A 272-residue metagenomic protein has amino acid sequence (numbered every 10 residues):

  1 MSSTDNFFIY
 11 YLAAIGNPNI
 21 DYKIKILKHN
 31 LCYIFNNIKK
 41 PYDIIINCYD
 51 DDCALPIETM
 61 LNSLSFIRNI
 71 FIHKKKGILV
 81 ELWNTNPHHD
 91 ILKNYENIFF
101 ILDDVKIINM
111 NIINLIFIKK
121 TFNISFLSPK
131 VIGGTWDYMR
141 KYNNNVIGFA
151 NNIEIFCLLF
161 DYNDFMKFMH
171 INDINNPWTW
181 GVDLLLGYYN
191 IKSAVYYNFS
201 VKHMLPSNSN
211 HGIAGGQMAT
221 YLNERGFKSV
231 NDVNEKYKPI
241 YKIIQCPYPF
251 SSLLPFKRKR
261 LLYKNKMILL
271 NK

Functional and structural regions predicted by a protein language model:
M1-T59: N-proximal low-complexity "stem/linker" segments adjacent to membrane-targeting elements
F7-N30, N176-K272: C-terminal catalytic/acceptor-binding lobe
I46-E96: Active-site-proximal specificity loops/subdomain of glycosyltransferases
C48-C53, V105, K130-T135, F199-S200: Short beta-alpha junction loops
K93-K106: Short beta-strand-to-loop acidic/aromatic patch adjacent to the donor-nucleotide binding site
F100, F126-K130, S193-N198: A structural signal for short, well-ordered beta-strand segments and their strand-loop junctions that often border
I107-Y188: Conserved catalytic core of nucleotide-sugar-dependent glycosyltransferases
